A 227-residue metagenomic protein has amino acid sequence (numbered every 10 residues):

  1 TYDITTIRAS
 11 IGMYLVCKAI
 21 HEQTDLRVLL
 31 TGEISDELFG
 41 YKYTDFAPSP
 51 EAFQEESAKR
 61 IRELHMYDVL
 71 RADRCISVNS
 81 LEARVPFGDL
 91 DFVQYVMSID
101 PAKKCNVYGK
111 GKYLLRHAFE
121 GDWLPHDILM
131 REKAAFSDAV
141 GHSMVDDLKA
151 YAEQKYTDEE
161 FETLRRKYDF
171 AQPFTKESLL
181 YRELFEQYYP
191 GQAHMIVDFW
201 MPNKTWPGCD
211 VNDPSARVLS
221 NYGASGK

Functional and structural regions predicted by a protein language model:
T1-L15, A19-T24, V28, L70: Cysteine-dependent PTP/DSP-like catalytic domain, specifically the C-terminal lobe
D25-T31, Y43, S49-K227: Adenosyl-5′-phosphate
I34: Flexible loop residues that form catalytic and substrate-binding hotspots at small-molecule/glycan-binding clefts
E37-Y41: Short catalytic/ligand-binding loop motif for oxyanion handling, primarily in non-cytosolic enzymes, centered on
